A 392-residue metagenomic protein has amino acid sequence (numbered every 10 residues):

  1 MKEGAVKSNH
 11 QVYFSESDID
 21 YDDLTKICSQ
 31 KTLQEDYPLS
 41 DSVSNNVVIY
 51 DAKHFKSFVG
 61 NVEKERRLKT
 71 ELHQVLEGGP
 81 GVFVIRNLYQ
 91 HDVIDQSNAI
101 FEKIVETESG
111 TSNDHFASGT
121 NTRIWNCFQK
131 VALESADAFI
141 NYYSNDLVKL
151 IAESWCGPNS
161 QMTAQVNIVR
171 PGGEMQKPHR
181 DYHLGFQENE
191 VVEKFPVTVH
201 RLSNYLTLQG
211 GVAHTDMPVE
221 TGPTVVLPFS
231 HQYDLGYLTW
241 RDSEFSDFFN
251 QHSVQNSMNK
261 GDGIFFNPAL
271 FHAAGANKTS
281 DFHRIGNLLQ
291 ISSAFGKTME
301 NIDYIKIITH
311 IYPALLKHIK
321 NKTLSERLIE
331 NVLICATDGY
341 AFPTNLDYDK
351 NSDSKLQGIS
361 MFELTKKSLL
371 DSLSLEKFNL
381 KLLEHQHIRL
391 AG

Functional and structural regions predicted by a protein language model:
M1-G78, E330, G339-P343, N351-G392: Fe(II)/2-oxoglutarate
Q30-N189: Non-heme Fe(II)-dependent double-stranded beta-helix
P80-V82, Q161-T163, Y205-G211, T221 (+2 more regions): Extracellular structured ligand-interaction cores
Q96, Y237-L238, A276-K278, K297-D303 (+2 more regions): Short conserved micro-motifs at the rims of enzyme active sites and ligand-binding pockets
W155, N189-E190, P196-V219, S257-K260 (+1 more regions): Short, conserved beta-strand element in jelly-roll/cupin
P178-D181, G185-F186, L227-F245: Active-site-proximal segments of catalytic enzyme domains that coordinate small-molecule cofactors or metal ions
V219-L227: Core FKBP-type peptidyl-prolyl cis-trans isomerase
L238-A314: Catalytic core of Fe(II)/2-oxoglutarate
